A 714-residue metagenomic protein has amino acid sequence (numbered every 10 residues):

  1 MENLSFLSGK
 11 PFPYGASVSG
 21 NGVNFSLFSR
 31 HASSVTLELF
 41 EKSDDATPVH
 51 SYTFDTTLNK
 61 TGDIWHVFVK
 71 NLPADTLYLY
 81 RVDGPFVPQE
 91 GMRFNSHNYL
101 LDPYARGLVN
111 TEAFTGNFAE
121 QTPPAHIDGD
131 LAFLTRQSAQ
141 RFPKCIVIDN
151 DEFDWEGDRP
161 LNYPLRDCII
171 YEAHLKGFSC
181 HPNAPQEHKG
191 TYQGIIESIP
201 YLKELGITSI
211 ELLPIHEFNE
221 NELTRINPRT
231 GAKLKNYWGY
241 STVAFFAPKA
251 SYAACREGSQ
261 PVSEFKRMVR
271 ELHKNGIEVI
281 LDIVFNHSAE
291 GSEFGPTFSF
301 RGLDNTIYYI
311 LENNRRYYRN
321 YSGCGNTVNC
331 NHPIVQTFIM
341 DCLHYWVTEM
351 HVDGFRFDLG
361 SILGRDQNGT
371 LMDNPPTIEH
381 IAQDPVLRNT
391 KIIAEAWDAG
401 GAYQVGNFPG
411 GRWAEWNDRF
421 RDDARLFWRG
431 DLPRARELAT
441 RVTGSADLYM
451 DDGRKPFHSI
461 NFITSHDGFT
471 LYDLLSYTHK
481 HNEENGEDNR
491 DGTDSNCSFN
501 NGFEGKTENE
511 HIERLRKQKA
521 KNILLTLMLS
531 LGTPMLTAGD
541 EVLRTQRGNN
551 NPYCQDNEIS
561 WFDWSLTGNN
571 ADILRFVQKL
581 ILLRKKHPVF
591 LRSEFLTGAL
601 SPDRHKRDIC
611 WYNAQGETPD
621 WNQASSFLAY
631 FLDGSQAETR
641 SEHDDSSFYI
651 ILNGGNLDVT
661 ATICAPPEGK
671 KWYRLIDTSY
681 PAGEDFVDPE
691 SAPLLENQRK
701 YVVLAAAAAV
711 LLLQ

Functional and structural regions predicted by a protein language model:
M1-Y171, K176, E197, L202 (+5 more regions): Carbohydrate-interacting/catalytic domains
S29-H31, T56-L58, N71-P73, G84 (+17 more regions): Short, flexible loop/turn elements at secondary-structure junctions
T36, V87-G91, S179-H181, F218-L223 (+6 more regions): Short catalytic/ligand-binding loop motif for oxyanion handling, primarily in non-cytosolic enzymes, centered on
V82-E156, E220-T242, A247, G295-R319 (+1 more regions): Core domains of carbohydrate- and sulfate-ester-processing enzymes
S138, H174-V352, L359-Q383, A402 (+1 more regions): Substrate-binding/active-site clefts of carbohydrate-active enzymes
L161-R166, N236-W238, D491: Short glycine/proline-enriched loop/turn "hinge" motifs that connect secondary-structure elements and lie
I169-Y171, I210-L212, V279-L281, F355 (+2 more regions): Hydrophobic faces of well-ordered beta-strands that scaffold small-molecule active sites in alpha/beta enzyme cores
H351, G364-N368, M372-A538, L543 (+6 more regions): Conserved alpha/beta catalytic core and glycan-binding cleft of carbohydrate-active enzymes
